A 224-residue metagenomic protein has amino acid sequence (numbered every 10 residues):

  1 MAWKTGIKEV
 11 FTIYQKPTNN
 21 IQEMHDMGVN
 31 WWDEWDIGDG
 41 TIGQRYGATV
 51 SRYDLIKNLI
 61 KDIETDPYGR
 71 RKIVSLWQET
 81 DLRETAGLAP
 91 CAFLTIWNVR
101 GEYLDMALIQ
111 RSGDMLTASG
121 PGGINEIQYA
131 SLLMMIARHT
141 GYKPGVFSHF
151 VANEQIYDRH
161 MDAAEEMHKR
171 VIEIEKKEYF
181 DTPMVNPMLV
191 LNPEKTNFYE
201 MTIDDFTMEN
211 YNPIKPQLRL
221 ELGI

Functional and structural regions predicted by a protein language model:
M1-I224: Terminal, non-catalytic protein-protein interaction segments that mediate quaternary/complex assembly
